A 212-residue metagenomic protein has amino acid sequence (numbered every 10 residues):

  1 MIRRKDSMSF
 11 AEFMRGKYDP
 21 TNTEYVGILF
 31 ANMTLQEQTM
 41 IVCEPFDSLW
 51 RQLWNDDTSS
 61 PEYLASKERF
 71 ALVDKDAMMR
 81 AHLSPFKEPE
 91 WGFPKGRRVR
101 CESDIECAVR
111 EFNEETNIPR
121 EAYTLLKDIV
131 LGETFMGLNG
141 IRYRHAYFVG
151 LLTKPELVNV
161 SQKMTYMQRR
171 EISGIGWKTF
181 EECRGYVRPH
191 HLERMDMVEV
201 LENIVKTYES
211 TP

Functional and structural regions predicted by a protein language model:
M1, K127-V130: A structural microfeature
R3-D6: Short beta->alpha transition motifs characteristic of CBS
A11-Y18, N22-D57, A81-K95, R100 (+2 more regions): Nudix hydrolase/Nudix homology domain
D57-F86: Short acidic, low-complexity segments enriched in Ser/Thr/Gly/Pro
S59-L64, D76, E111-E121, I141-F148: A generic short-segment signal for beta-strand/edge and adjacent turn/coil regions
S66-R69, D74, R120-K127, V149-P155: Short linear motifs at secondary-structure transitions and domain/linker junctions
A71, D76, F86, E90 (+3 more regions): A generic structural signal for ordered alpha-helices
K87, G92-D128: The catalytic Nudix box helix
